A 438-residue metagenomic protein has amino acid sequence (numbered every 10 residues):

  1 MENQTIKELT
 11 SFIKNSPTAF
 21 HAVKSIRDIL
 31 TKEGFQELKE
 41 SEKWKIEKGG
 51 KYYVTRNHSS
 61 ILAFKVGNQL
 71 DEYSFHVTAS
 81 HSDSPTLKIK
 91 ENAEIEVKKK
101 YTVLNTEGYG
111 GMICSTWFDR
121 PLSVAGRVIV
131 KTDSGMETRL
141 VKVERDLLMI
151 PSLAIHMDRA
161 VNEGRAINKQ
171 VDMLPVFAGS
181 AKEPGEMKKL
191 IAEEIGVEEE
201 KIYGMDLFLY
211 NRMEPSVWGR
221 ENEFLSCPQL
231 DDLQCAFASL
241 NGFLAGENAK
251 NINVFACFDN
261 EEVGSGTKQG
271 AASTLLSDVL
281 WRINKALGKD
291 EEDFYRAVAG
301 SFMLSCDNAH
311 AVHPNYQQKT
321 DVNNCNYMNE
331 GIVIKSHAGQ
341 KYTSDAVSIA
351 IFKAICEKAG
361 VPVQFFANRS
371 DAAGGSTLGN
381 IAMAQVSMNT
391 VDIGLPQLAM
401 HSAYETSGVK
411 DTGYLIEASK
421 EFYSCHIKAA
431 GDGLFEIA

Functional and structural regions predicted by a protein language model:
M1-A438: N-terminal hydrophobic/helix-forming segments and targeting peptides
